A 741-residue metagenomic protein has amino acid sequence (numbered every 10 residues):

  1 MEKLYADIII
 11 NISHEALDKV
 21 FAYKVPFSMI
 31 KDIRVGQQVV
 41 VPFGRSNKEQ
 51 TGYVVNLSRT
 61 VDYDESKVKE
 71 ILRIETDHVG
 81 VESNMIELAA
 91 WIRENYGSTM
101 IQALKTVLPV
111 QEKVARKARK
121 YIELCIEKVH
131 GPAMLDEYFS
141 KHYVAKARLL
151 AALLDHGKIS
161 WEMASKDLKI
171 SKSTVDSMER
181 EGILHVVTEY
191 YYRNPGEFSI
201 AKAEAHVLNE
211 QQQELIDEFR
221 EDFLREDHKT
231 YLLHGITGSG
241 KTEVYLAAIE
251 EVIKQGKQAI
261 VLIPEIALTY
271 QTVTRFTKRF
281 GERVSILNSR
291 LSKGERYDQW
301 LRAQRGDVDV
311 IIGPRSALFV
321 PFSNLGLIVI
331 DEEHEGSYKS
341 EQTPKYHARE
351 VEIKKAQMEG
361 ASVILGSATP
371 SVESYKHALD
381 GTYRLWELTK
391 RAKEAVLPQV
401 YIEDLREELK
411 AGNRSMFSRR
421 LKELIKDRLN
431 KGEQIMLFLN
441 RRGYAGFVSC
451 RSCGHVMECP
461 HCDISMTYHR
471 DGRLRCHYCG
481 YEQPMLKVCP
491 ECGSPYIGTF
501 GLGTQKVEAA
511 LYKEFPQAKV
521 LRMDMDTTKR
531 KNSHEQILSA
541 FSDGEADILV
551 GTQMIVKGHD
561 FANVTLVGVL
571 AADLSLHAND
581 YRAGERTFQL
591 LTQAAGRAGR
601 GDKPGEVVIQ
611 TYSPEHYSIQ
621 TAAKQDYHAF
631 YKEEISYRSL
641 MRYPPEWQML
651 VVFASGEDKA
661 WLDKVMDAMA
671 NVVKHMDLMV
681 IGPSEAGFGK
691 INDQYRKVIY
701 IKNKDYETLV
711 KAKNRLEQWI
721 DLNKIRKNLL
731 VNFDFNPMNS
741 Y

Functional and structural regions predicted by a protein language model:
M1, A16, E82, H142 (+5 more regions): Short coil/turn motifs at beta-sheet boundaries
M1-P314, L318-S367, L379-A395, A668 (+2 more regions): Accessory, non-ATPase domains that flank or precede helicase/AAA+ motor cores in DNA-metabolism machines
E2-Y5, D18, N47, G432 (+5 more regions): A general secondary-structure signal for short beta-strands and their flanking turns/coil in non-transmembrane regions
N11, A151, S639-P644, A686-N692: Short, flexible, solvent-exposed loop/turn segments with mixed acidic/basic and small polar residues
V39, L88-W91, M649-L650, A654 (+1 more regions): Hydrophobic/aromatic-rich, well-ordered segments within soluble, folded domains that form packed cores
N56-S58, L108, T188-Y190, L439-R441 (+4 more regions): A general secondary-structure junction signal
K202-N209, Q213, E226-D663, A670-N671 (+3 more regions): Inter-lobe coupling/hinge segments of SF2-like helicase ATPases
N671, H675-Y695, V731-M738: A carboxyl-terminal module marker
